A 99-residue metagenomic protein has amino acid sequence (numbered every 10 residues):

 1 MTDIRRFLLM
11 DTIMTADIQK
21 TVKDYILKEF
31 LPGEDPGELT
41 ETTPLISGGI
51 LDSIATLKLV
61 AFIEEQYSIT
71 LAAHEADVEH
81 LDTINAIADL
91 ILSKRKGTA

Functional and structural regions predicted by a protein language model:
T2, D11-D52, V60, E65-A99: Phosphopantetheine-dependent thiolation modules in NRPS/PKS and related acyl-activating systems
L57: Conserved catalytic core of two-component sensor histidine kinases
